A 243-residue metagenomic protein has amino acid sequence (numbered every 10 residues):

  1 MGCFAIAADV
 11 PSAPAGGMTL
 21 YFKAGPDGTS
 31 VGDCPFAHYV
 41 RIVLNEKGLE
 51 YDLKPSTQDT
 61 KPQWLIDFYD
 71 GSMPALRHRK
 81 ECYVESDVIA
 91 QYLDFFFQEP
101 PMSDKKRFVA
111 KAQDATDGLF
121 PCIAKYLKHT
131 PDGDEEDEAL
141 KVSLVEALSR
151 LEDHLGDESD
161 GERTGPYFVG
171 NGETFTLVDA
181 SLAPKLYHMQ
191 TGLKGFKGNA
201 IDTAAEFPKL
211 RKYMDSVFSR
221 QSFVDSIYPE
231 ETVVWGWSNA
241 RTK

Functional and structural regions predicted by a protein language model:
G2-N171: GST-like domain detector, emphasizing the conserved glutathione-binding G-site in the N-terminal thioredoxin-like
G16, A115, A183-P184, V217: Helix-boundary capping/turn motifs
D52, K197, I201, S226-P229: Structured alpha-helical bundle/scaffold domains in large eukaryotic membrane-trafficking regulators
G133-V142, K194-A205: Acidic, serine/threonine/proline-rich low-complexity intrinsically disordered regions
D157-G161, Q190-K197, F223-S226: Substrate-binding/catalytic groove segments of enzymes that remodel or degrade extracellular structural polymers
G170-F196, E206: GST superfamily/GST-like fold recognition
I201-D202, P208-S216: Catalytic lobes of large eukaryotic enzymes
R220-K243: Long, charge-rich low-complexity segments
